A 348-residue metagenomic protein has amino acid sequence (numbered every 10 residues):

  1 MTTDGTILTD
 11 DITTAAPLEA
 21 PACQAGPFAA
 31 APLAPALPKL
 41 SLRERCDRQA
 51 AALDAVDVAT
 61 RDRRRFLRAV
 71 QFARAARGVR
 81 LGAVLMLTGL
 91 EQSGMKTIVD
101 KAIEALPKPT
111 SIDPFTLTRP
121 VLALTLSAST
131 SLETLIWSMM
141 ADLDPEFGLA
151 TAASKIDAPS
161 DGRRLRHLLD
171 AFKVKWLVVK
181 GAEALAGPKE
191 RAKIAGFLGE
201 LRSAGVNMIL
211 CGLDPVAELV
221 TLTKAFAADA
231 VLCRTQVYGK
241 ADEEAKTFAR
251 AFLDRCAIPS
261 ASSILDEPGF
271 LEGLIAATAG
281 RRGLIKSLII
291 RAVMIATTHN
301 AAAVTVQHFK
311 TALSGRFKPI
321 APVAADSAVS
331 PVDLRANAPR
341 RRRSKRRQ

Functional and structural regions predicted by a protein language model:
T2-K39, A171, A225, G239-Q348: C-terminal alpha-helical "lid" subdomain
T2-L85: Walker A/P-loop-proximal flanking segment of P-loop NTPase domains
G26-L42, L67, L132-S138, E146-G196 (+4 more regions): Mid-core helix/loop region of P-loop NTP-binding domains shared across ATPases and GTPases
V79-K101: Walker A/P-loop nucleotide-binding motif
T88, T118-T130: A short hydrophobic beta-strand->loop->alpha-helix junction that borders the nucleotide-binding pocket of P-loop NTPases
E104-F115, P145-F147: Post-Walker A helix-loop "phosphate-sensing" segment adjacent to the P-loop in P-loop NTPases
K180-G181, L210-V216: A short beta-strand-to-loop transition that corresponds to the Sensor-1 phosphate-sensing loop of AAA+ P-loop ATPases
L222-G239: A short helix-turn-beta junction within AAA+ P-loop NTPase domains corresponding to the substrate/partner-engaging
